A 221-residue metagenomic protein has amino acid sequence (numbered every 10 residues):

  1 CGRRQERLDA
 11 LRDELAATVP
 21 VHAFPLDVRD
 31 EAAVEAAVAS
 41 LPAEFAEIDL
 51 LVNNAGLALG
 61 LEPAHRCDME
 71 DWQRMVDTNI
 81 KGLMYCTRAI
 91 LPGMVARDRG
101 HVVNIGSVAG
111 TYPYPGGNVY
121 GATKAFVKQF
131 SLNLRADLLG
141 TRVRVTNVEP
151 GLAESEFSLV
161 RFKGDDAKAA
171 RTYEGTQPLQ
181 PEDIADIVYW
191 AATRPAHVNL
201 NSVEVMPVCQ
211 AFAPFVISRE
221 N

Functional and structural regions predicted by a protein language model:
E6, P25-A36, M69: The beta1-alpha1 cofactor-binding region of Rossmann-like NAD(H)/NADP(H)-dependent oxidoreductases
E62-A64, D71-Q73: Substrate-binding pocket helix/loop in short-chain dehydrogenase/reductase
H65, Y112-N118: Active-site loop immediately N-terminal to the catalytic Tyr-X3-Lys motif of short-chain dehydrogenase/reductase
T87, T123: Active-site helix of classical SDR
P92, A136-D137: Alpha-helical segment proximal to the catalytic Tyr-Lys
S107: Residue(s) in the substrate-gating loop at a strand-loop-helix junction that position the organic substrate next
N147-G151, A167-P214: C-terminal helical subdomain
